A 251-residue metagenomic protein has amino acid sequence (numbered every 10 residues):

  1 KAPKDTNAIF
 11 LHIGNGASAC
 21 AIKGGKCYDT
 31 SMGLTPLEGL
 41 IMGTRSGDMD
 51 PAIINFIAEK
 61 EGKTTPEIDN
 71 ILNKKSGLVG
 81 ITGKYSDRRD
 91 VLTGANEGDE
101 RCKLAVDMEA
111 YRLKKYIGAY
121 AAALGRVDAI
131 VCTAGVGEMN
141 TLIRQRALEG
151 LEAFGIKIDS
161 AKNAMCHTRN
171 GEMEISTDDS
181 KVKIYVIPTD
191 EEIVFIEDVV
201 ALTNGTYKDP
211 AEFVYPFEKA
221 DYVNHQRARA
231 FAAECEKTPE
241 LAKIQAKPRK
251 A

Functional and structural regions predicted by a protein language model:
K1-D5, Y207-A251: Nucleotide/phosphate-binding catalytic cleft detector across ATP-hydrolyzing and phosphate-transferring enzymes
K1-E59: Glycine-rich phosphate-binding loop of actin/hexokinase-like ATP-binding domains
D5-L11, P66-K75, A129-V131: Beta-strand segments within the central parallel beta-sheet cores of soluble alpha/beta enzyme folds
I13-N15, V131-N140: Glycine-rich beta-strand-to-loop/alpha-helix junction loops that act as flexible
A58-K84: Oxyanion-binding "anion nests"
N70, G77-I81, R88-L124: Adenine-nucleotide phosphate-binding core of ATP-dependent small-molecule kinases
K103, D107-G125, G137-V223, R227: Internal helix-turn-beta structural module
